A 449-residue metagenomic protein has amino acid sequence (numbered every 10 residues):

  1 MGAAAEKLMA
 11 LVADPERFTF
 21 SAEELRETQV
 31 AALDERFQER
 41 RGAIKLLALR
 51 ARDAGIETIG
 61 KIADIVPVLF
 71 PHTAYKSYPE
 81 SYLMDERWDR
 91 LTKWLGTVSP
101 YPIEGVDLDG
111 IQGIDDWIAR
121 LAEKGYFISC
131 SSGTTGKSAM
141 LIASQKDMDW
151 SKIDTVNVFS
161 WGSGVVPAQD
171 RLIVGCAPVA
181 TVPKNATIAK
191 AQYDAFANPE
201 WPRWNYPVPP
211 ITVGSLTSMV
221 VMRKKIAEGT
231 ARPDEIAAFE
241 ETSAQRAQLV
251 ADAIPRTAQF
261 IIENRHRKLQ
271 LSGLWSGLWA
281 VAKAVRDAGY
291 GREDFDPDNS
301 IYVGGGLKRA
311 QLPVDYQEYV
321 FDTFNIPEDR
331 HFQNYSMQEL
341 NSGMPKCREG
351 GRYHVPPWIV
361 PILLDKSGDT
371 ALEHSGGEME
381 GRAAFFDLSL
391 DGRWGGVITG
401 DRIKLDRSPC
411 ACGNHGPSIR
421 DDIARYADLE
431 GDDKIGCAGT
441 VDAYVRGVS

Functional and structural regions predicted by a protein language model:
M1-C130, K137-A191, N198-S243, Q248-S272 (+5 more regions): Nucleotide 5′-phosphate-binding alpha/beta core
A143, C176-P178, L269-G277, Y302-G306 (+2 more regions): Short His-Asn-centered micro-motif
D154-V158, I188-Q192, A280, D315-Y319 (+1 more regions): Alpha-helical scaffold elements adjacent to nucleotide-binding pockets in ATP/GTP-utilizing enzyme cores
V166-P167, E263, E293-F295, H354: Solvent-exposed alpha-helices and their adjacent loops that cap or buttress functional pockets in soluble metabolic
A195-A197, Y290-G291: A short, gly/pro- and small-residue-rich
L278-D294: Adenylate-forming
K283, D294-C410: Conserved AMP-binding/adenylate-forming
A384-S449: Conserved ATP-binding/catalytic segment of the ANL
